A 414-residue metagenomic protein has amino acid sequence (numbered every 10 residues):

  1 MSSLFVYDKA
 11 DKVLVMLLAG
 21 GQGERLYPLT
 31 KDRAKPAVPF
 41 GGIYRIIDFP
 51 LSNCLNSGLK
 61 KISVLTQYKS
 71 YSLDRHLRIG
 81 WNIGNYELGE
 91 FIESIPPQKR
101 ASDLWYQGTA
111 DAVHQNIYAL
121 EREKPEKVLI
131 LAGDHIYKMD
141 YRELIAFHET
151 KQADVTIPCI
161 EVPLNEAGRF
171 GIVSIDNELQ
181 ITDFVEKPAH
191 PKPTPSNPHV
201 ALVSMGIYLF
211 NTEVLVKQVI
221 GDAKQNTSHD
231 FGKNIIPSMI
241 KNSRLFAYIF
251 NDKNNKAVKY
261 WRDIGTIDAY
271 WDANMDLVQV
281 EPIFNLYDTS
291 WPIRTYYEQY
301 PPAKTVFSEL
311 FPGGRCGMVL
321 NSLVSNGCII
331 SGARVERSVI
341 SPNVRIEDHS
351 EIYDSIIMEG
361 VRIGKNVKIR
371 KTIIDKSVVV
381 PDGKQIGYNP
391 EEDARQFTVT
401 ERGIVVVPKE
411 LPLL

Functional and structural regions predicted by a protein language model:
M1-L14, E213, G221-L414: Left-handed beta-helix
M1-L18, R25-K31, P39-F147, I175 (+3 more regions): Conserved N-terminal catalytic core of the sugar/cofactor nucleotidyltransferase
A37, I172-I175, A247: A structural signal for short hydrophobic beta-strand segments in well-ordered beta-sheet cores
V64-T66, C159, I373: Short internal beta-strands
K69, K99, V162-L164, P188 (+3 more regions): Glycine-rich beta-alpha junction loops
H76, F184, K217-V219, A273: Residues that scaffold the ATP/ADP-binding catalytic core of kinase and kinase-like folds
W81-G89, N177-D183, R244, E281-L286: Proline-centered turn/helix-capping motifs that create local helix->coil transitions or kinks
K124, M139-E213, D222: Conserved core of the sugar-phosphate nucleotidyltransferase
